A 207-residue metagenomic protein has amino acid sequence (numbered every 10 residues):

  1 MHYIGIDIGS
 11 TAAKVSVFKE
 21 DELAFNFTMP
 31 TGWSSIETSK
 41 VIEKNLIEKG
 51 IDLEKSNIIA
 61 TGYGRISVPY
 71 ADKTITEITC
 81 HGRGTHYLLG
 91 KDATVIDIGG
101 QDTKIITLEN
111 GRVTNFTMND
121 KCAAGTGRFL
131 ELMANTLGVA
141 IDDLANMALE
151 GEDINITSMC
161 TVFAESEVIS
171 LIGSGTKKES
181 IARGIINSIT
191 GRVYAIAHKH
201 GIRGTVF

Functional and structural regions predicted by a protein language model:
M1-E20, D92-R112: Gly/Thr-rich phosphate-binding beta-strand-loop-beta motif of the actin/hexokinase/Hsp70
Y3-K44, N115-C122: Short glycine-rich, Thr/Ser-proximal phosphate-binding strand/loop in the N-terminal lobe of ATP-dependent enzymes
S16-F18, V68-D72, I105-G111, T117-N119 (+2 more regions): Short acidic, glycine/serine/threonine-rich loops at helix termini
K19, T28-T31, K49-T79, T114-N115: Short beta-strand-loop/turn "lid" adjacent to the catalytic site in phosphate-handling enzymes
E43-S56, V193-G204: Phosphate/pyrophosphate-binding loops at sites that engage ATP/ADP/AMP, CoA/4′-phosphopantetheine, polyphosphate
N110-D153, C160: Glycine-rich phosphate-binding loop plus the immediately following alpha-helix
S166-R203: Adenine-nucleotide phosphate-binding core of ATP-dependent small-molecule kinases
